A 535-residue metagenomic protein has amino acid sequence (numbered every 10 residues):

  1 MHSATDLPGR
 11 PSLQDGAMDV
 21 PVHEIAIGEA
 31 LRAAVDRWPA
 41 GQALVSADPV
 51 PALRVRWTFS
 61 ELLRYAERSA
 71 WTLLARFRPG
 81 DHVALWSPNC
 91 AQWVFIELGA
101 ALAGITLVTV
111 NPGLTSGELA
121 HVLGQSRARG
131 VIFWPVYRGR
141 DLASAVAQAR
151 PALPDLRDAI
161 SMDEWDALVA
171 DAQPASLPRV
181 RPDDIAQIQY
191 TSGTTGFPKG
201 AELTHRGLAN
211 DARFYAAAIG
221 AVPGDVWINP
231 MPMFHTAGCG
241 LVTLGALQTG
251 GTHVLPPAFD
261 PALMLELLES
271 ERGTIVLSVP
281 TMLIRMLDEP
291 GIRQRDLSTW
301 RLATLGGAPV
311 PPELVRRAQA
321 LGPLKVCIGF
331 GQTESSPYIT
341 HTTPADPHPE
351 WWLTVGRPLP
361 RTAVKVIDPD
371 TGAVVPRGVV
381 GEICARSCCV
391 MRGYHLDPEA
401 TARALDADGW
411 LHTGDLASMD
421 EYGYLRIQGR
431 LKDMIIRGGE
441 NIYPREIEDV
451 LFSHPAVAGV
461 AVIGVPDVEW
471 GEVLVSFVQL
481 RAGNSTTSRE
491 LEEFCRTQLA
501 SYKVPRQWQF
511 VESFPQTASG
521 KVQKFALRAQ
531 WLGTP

Functional and structural regions predicted by a protein language model:
M1-W57, E61-R76, R150, D155 (+2 more regions): N-lobe entry segment of adenylate-forming
H23, A43-L98, T115-A120, A167 (+2 more regions): Conserved AMP-binding/adenylate-forming core of the ANL superfamily
E24, P39-Q42, A172-Y190, F197 (+2 more regions): Conserved pre-ATP/AMP-binding loop-to-beta segment of ANL
V55-S60, A186-N210: Conserved AMP-binding A3 loop
A75, I105-A167, A482-N484: Structural core segment of the AMP-binding/adenylate-forming
L114-H121, V131-F133, V276, S387 (+6 more regions): AMP-binding/adenylate-forming catalytic core of the ANL superfamily
A209-V226, F234-I275, E289: Conserved AMP-binding/adenylation subdomain of ANL enzymes
Q248, G273-S278, L287-E350, A363: Gly/Ser/Thr-rich phosphate-binding loop
